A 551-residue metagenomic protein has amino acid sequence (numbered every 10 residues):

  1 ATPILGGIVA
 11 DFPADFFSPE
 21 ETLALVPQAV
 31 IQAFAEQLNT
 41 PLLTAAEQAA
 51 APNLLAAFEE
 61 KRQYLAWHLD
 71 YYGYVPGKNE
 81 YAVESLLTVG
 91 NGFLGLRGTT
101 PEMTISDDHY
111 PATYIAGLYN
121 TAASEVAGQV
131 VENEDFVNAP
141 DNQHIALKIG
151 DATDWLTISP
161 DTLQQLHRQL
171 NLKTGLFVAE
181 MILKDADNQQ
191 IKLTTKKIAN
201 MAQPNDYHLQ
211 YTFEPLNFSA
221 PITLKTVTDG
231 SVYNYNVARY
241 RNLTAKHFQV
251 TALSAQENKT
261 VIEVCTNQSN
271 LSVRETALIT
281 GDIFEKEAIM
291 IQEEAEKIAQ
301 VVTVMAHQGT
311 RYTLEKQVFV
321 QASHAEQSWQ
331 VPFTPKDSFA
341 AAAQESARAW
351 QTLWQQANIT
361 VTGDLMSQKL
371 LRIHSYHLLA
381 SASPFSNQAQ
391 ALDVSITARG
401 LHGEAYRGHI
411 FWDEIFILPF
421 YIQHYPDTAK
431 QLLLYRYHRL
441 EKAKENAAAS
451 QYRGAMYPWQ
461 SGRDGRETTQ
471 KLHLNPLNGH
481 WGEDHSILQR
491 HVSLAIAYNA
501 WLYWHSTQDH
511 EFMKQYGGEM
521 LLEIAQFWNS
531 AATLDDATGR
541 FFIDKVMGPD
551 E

Functional and structural regions predicted by a protein language model:
L5-G7: Conserved beta-strand/loop subsegment of P-loop NTPase cores
V9-P13, A46-E47: Structural motif
F17-L25, A35-Y406: Acidic/polar, glycine-enriched structural segments that form the non-catalytic walls/loops of the carbohydrate-binding
T194, T223-T226, Q431-Y435, M513-L522 (+1 more regions): Beta-strand segments within the central parallel beta-sheet cores of soluble alpha/beta enzyme folds
M201-A202, L502-F512, Y516-E519, E523 (+1 more regions): A conserved hydrophobic secondary-structure block that centers on an alpha-helix together with its immediately flanking
Q344-H505: Substrate-binding groove/exosite segments of carbohydrate-active enzymes
N387-I396, A448-S450, F512-Y516, T533-I543: Short, glycine/acidic-rich hinge or "gate" loops at secondary-structure transitions that mediate conformational
E523, F527-E551: Acidic/histidine-rich catalytic neighborhood
